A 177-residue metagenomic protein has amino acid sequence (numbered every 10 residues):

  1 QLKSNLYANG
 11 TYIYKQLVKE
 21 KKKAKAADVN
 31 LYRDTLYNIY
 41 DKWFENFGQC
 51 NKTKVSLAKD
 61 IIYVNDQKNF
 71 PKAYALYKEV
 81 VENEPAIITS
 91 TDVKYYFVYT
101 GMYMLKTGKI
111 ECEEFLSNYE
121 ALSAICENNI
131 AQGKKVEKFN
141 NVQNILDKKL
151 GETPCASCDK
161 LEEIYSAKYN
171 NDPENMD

Functional and structural regions predicted by a protein language model:
Q1-D177: Preference for long, solvent-exposed alpha-helical segments and helix-linker "stalks"
